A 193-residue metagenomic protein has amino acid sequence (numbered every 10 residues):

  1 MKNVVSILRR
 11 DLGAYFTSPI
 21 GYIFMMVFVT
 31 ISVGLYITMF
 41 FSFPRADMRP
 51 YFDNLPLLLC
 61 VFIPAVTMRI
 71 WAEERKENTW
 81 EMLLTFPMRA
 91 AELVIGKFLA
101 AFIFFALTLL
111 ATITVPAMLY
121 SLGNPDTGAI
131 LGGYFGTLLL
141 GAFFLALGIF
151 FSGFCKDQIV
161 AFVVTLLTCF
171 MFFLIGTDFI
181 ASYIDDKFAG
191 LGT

Functional and structural regions predicted by a protein language model:
M1-G21: Aromatic- and glycine-rich beta-strand/loop motifs that create alpha-glucan
R10, A14, E73, T85 (+2 more regions): Transmembrane helix-loop junction
P19-T38, N54-I63, L167-M171: Hydrophobic alpha-helical transmembrane segments of multi-pass membrane transport/permease proteins
L35-I37, M48, L58, A100-V160 (+1 more regions): Secretory targeting signals
R45, V164-T193: Terminal transmembrane helical anchor/hairpin motif
D53-E73, T108: Long, hydrophobic alpha-helical segments
I70-A100: Helix-loop-helix units of permease transmembrane domains in multi-pass membrane transporters, especially ABC
